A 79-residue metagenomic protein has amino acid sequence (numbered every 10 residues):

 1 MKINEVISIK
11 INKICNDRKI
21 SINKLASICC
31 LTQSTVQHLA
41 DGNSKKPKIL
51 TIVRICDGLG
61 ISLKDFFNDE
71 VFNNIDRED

Functional and structural regions predicted by a protein language model:
M1, K13, H38, F67-D79: Short, charged recognition helix plus adjacent turn of helix-turn-helix-like nucleic-acid-binding domains
M1-I20: A short, Lys/Arg-rich alpha-helix, primarily the initiator
S8, D41, N68: Phosphate-coordinating loops and pocket residues in cytosolic domains that bind phosphorylated ligands
N12, N23, V53: Residues within the helices of the helix-turn-helix
C15, A26, C56: The alpha-helix within a helix-turn-helix
N16, C30, D41, V71: Residue-level detection of the helix-turn-helix DNA-binding "recognition helix"
K19-H38: Short alpha-helical DNA-recognition segment
N43-R54: Short, basic-rich loop-to-helix N-cap that marks the start of a DNA-contacting helix
